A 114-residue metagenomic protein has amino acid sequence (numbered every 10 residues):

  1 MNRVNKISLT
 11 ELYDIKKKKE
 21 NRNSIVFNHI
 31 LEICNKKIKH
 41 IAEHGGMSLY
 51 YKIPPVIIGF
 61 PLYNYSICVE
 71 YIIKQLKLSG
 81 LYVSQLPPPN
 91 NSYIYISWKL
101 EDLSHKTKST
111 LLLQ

Functional and structural regions predicted by a protein language model:
M1-I58: An N-terminal amphipathic alpha-helical segment
I7-T10, W98, L111: Intrinsic-disorder/low-complexity peptide segments enriched for small residues
I30-E32, I38, G59, I72 (+2 more regions): Generic hydrophobic secondary-structure signal
M47, K77-L81, N90-I94: Core residues of folded domains in eukaryotic genome-function proteins
I53-L86, L103: Short, hydrophobic/π-rich interface segment
Q85-T107: C-terminal edge-of-domain segments
K108-Q114: Short, cationic low-complexity segments
